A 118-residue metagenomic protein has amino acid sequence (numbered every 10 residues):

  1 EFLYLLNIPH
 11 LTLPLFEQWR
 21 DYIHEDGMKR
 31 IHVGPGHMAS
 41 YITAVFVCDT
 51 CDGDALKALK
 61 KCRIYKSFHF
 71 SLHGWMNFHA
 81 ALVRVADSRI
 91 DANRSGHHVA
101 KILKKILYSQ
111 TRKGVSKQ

Functional and structural regions predicted by a protein language model:
E1, R30-G34, V45-F46, R94 (+2 more regions): N-terminal, helix-rich and Lys/Arg-enriched segments in bacterial and organellar proteins
E1-I8: N-terminal, charge-rich interaction modules
F2, Y41, H79: A residue-level signal for beta-strand positions that form part of recognition/binding surfaces within mature
L6, V45, A81-V83: Residues in well-ordered beta-strands of folded domains
H10-C62: Catalytic cores of nucleic-acid endonucleases
K60-Q118: Charged, structured surface patches that assemble and position nucleic-acid processing machinery
